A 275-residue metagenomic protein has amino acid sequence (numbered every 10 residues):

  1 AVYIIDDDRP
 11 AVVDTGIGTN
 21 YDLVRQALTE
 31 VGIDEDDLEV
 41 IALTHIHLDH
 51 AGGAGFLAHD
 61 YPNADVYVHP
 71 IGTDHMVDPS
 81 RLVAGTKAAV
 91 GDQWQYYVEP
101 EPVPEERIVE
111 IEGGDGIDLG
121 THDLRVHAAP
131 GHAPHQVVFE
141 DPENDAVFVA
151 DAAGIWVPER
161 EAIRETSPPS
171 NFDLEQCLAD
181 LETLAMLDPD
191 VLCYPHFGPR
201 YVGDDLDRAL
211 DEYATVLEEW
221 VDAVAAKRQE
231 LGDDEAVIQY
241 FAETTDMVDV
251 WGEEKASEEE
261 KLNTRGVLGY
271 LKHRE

Functional and structural regions predicted by a protein language model:
A1-V31, E35, F139-D151, I155: Conserved beta-strand hairpin/beta-sheet module of binuclear metal-dependent hydrolase folds, prominently
I5, D14, V24, H45 (+5 more regions): Divalent metal-coordination and catalytic microenvironments
G18-T19, D123-P130, P134-D205: Metallo-beta-lactamase
D22-H69: Active-site metal-binding motif and surrounding structural segment of the metallo-beta-lactamase
D74-H127: Metallo-beta-lactamase
F172-Q176, V216, E259, N263: Soluble or luminal CAZymes and related metallo-dependent hydrolases
Y201-E219: Short, electropositive alpha-helical surface patch
V224-E275: C-terminal regulatory/interaction regions
